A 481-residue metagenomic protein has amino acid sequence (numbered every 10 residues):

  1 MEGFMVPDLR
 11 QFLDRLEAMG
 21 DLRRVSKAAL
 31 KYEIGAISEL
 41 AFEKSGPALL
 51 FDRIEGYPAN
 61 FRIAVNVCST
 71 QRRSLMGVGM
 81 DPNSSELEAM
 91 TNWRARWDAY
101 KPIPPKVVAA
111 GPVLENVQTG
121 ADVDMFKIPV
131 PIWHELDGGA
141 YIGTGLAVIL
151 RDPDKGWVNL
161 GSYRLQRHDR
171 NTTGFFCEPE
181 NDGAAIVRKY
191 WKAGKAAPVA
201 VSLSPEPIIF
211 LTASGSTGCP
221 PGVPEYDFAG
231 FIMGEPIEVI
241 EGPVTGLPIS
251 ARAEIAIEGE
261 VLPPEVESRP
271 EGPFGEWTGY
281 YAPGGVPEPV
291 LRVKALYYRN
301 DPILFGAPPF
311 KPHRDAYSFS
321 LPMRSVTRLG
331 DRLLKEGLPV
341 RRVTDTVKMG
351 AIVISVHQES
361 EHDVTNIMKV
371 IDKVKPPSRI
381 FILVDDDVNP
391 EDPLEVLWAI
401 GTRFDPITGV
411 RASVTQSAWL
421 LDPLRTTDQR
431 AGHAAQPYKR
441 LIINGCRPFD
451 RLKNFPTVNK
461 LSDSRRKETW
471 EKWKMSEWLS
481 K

Functional and structural regions predicted by a protein language model:
E2-V290, K294-K481: Extended, highly charged
